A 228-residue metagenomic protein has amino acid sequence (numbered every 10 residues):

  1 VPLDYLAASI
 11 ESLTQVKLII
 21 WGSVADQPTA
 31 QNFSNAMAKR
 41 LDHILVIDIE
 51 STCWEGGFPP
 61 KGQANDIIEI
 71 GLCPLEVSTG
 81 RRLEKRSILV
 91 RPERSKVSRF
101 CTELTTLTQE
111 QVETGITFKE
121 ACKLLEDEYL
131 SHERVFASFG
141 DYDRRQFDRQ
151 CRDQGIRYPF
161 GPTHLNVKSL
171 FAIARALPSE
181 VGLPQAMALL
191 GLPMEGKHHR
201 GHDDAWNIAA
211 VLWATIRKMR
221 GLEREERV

Functional and structural regions predicted by a protein language model:
P2, L6-I49, W54: N-terminal accessory regions of nucleic-acid-interacting proteins
W21, D26-T29, F33-K39, L189 (+1 more regions): Acidic two-metal-ion nuclease catalytic site recognized across multiple nuclease folds, prominently DnaQ/RNase D-T
F33-R152, Y158-G161, P184-H199: Conserved non-catalytic scaffold segment of RNase H-like nuclease domains
I47, L165, D203: Active-site flanking residues adjacent to catalytic metal/cofactor-binding acidic residues
C122, H202-A209: Short, amphipathic alpha-helical "lid/cap" segments that border enzyme active or binding sites
L165-S179: Short alpha-helix plus adjacent loop in nuclease-associated cores
